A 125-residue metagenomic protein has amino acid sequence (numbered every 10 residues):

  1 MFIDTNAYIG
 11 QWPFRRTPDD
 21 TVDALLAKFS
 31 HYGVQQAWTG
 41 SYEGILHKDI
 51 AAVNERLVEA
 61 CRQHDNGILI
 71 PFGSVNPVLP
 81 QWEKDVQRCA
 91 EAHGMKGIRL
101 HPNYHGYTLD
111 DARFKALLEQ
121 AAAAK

Functional and structural regions predicted by a protein language model:
M1-R56, Q87, A112: An N-terminally biased module of ancient metal coordination in phosphate/nucleic-acid-related enzymes
Q35-Q36, K48-K125: Active-site gating/metal-coordination segments in enzymes
